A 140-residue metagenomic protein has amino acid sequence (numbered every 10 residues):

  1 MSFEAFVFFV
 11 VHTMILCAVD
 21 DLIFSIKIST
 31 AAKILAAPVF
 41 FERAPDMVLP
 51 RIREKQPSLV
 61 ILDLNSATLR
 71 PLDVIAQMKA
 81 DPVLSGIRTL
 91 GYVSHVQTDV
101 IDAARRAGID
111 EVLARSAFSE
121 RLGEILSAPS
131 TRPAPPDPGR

Functional and structural regions predicted by a protein language model:
M1-H12, P135-P138: Intrinsic disorder/low-complexity segments
T13-L22: Conserved acidic segment of CheY-like receiver
A37-R43: Short hydrophobic/Thr-rich beta-strand motif most characteristic of the beta2 strand and flanking loop of CheY-like
R43-L59: Acidic, metal-coordinating helix/loop segments flanking the phosphotransfer/catalytic sites of two-component signaling
L62-M78: Conserved phosphotransfer microenvironments
K79-S85, A107: Conserved phosphotransfer cores of two-component systems
G86-H95: A short, hydrophobic beta-strand element within the central beta-sheet of small alpha/beta folds
V96-E111: Alpha4 helix (beta4-alpha4-beta5 surface) of REC/receiver domains from two-component response regulators
